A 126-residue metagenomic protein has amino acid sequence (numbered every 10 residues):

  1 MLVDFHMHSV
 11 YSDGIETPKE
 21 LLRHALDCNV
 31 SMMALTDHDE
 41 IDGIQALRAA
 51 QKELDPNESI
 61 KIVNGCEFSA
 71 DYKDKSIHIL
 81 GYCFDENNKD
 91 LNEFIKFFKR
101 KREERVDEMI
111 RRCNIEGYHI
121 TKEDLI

Functional and structural regions predicted by a protein language model:
M1-K75: An N-terminally biased module of ancient metal coordination in phosphate/nucleic-acid-related enzymes
K52-I126: Extended substrate/RNA-proximal surfaces in nucleic-acid metabolism proteins
